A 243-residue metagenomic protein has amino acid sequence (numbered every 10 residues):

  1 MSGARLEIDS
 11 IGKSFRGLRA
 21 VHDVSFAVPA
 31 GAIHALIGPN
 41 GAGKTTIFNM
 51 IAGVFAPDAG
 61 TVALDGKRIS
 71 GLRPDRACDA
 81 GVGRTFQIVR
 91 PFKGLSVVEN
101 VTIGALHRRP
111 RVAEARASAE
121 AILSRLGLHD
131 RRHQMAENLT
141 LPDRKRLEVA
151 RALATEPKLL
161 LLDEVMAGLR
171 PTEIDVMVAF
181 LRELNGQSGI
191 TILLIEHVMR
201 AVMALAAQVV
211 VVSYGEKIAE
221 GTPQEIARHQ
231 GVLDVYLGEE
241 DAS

Functional and structural regions predicted by a protein language model:
S2-S243: Glycine-rich phosphate-binding loops of nucleotide-dependent enzymes
